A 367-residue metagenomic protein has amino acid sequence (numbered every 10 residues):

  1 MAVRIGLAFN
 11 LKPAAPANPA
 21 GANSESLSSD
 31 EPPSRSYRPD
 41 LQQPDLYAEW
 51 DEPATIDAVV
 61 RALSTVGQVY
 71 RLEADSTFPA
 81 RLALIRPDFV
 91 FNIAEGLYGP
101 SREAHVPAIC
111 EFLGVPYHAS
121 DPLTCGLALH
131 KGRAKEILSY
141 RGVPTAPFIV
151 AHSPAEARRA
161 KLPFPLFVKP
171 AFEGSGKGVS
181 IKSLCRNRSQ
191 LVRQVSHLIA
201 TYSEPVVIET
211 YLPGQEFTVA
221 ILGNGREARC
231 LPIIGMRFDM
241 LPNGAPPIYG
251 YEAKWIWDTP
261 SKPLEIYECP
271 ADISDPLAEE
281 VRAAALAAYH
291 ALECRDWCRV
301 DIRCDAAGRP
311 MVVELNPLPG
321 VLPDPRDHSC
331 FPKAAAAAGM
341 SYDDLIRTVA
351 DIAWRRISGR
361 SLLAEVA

Functional and structural regions predicted by a protein language model:
M1-A8, P39, A83-R86, C125-E216 (+2 more regions): Active-site nucleotide/adenylate-binding loops and adjacent lid/helix of ATP-dependent enzymes
M1-H118, L123, A128-L129, Y140 (+4 more regions): ATP-binding N-terminal substructure of ATP-dependent carboxylate-amine bond-forming enzymes
P19-R35, P246-I256, D324-H328: Short, flexible, mixed-charge acidic loops at enzyme active sites
V69, P116-Y117, T145, L166 (+1 more regions): Hydrophobic beta-strand scaffold residues
I137-G142, D272-A367: ATP-dependent carboxylate activation and anion-phosphoryl transfer catalytic cores that bind Mg-ATP to form
L166, G223, G235, N316-P317: Short beta-strand elements
R188-A283, C304-M311: Phosphate-binding site of ATP-dependent enzymes
